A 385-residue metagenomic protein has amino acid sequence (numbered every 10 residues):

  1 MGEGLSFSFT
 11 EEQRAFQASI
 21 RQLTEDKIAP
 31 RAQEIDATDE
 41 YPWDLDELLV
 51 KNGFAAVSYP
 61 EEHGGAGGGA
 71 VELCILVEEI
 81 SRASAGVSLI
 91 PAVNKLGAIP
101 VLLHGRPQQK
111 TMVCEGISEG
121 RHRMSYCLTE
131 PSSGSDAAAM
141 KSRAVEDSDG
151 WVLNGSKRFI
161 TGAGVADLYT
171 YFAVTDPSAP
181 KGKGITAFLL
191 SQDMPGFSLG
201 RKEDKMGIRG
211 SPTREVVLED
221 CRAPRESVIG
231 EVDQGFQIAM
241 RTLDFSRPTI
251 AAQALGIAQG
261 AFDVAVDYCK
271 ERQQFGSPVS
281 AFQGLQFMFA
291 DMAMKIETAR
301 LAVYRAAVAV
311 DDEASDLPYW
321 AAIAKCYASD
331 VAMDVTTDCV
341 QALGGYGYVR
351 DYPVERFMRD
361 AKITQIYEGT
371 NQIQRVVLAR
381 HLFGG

Functional and structural regions predicted by a protein language model:
M1-A83, V87, H104-Q109, G116 (+5 more regions): Alpha-helical interface subdomain recognition
G53, V77-S81, A173, L190-P195 (+1 more regions): Short Ser/Thr-interspersed hydrophobic loop/turn segments at strand-loop and sheet-helix junctions that line or gate
L89-Q108, G134: N-terminal glycine-rich flavin-associated loop
A92, S132-S135, F159-G162, S178-A179 (+1 more regions): Short Gly/Pro-enriched turn/cap motifs at secondary-structure boundaries
G120-L128: A short, Trp-centered hydrophobic/proline-enriched beta-strand micro-motif
A139, D193-P224: Flexible, small-/acidic-enriched active-site or ligand-binding loops
N154-L199: A short core secondary-structure module
D220-I238: Long, acidic (Asp/Glu-rich), low-complexity accessory segments flanking structured domains
